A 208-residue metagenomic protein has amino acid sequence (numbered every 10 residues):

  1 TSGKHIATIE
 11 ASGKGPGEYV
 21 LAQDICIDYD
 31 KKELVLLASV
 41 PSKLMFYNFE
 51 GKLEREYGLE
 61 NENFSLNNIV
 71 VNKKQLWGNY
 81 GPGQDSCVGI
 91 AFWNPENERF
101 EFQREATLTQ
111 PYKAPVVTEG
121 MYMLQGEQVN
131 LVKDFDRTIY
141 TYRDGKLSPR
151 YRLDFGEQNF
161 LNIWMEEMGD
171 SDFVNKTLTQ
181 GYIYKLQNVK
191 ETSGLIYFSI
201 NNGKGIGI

Functional and structural regions predicted by a protein language model:
T1, K32-A38, K73-Q84, M121-Y140 (+1 more regions): Short beta-strand elements that form the blades of beta-propeller/WD-repeat-like and other beta-sheet-rich scaffold
T1-S12, P41-E60, C87-Y112, Y140-G181 (+1 more regions): Surface-exposed loop/turn elements that mediate protein-protein interactions on large endomembrane-trafficking
K4-K31, L36-A38: Blade-loop segments of beta-propeller domains
G17, N61, L131: Short, glycine/acidic-rich beta->alpha junctions
V20, Y29, S39-S42, F64 (+3 more regions): Residues forming well-ordered secondary-structure scaffolds
V20-C26, E62-V71, Y112-M121, Y184-Q187: Repeated scaffold domains used in trafficking and secretory/extracellular systems, primarily beta-propellers
I25, Y47, I90, V129-L131 (+4 more regions): Generic structural hydrophobic/aromatic packing signal, biased to beta-strands
E33-L36, F49, E56-E96: Internal, well-ordered alpha/beta segment that forms a basic, Gly-enriched binding/recognition surface
